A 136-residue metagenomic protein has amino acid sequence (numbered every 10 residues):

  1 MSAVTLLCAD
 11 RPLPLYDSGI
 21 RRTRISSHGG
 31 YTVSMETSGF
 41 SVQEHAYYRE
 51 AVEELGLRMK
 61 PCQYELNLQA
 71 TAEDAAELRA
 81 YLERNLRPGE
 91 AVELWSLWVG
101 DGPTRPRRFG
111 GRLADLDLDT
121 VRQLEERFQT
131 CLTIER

Functional and structural regions predicted by a protein language model:
M1-R136: Structured alpha/beta or helical-core interaction and ligand-binding surfaces enriched in interleaved
